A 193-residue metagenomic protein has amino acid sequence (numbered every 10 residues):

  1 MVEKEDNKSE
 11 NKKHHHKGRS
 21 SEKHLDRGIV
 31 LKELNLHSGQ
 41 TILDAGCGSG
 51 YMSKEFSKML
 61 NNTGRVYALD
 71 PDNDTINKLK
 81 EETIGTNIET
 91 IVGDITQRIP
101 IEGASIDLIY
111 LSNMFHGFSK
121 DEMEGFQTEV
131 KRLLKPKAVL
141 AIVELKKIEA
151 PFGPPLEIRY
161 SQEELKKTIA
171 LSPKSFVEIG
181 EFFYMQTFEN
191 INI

Functional and structural regions predicted by a protein language model:
V2-L25: Class I SAM-dependent methyltransferase Rossmann-like catalytic core, especially the SAM/SAH-binding loop
E22-Q40, E55: Conserved alpha-helix/loop element of class I SAM-dependent methyltransferases that forms part of the SAM/SAH-binding
L43, S49-Q97: Class I SAM-dependent methyltransferase SAM/SAH-binding core
I99-L108: A short acidic, Gly/Pro-enriched loop at the edge of an enzyme's catalytic core that lines a small-molecule cofactor
D107-D121: A short SAM/SAH-binding and catalytic strip from SAM-dependent methyltransferases
E124-P136: A short glycine-rich, Lys/Arg-flanked "PGG" loop and its adjoining helix->strand segment in the class I
K137-E144: Conserved beta-strand signature within the Rossmann-like core of class I S-adenosyl-L-methionine
E178-I193: Core SAM-dependent methyltransferase catalytic element
